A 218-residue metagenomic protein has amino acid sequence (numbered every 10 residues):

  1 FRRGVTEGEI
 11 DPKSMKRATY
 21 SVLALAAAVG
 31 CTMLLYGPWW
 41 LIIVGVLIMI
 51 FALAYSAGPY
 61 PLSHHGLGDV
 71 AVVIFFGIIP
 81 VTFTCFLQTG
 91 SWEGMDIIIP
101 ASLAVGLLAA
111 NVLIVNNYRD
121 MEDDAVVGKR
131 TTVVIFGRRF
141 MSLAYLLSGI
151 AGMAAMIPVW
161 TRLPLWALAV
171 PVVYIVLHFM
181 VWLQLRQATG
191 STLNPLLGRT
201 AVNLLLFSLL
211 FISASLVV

Functional and structural regions predicted by a protein language model:
F1-I10, L113-R138, V181-T192: Cytosolic, membrane-interface loops and tails of multi-pass inner-membrane proteins
F1-Y36, T132-L163, A201, F207: Multi-pass membrane catalytic core of lipid/isoprenoid biosynthesis enzymes
T6-W92: Intramembrane alpha-helical segments
K16-Y20, I42-V46, V70-A71, I98-L103 (+2 more regions): Hydrophobic alpha-helical transmembrane segments
A27-I43, P80-S102, A154-A167, F211-V218: Helix-coil boundary and interhelical linker segments in multi-pass alpha-helical membrane proteins
L41-L53, E93-V115: Membrane-embedded alpha-helical segments that form the functional core of polytopic membrane enzymes, especially those
V70-C85, V105, V133-R138, G198-F211: Small-residue-rich segments of transmembrane alpha-helices in multi-pass membrane proteins, especially helix faces
T161-V218: Extended hydrophobic alpha-helices typical of membrane-associated regions
